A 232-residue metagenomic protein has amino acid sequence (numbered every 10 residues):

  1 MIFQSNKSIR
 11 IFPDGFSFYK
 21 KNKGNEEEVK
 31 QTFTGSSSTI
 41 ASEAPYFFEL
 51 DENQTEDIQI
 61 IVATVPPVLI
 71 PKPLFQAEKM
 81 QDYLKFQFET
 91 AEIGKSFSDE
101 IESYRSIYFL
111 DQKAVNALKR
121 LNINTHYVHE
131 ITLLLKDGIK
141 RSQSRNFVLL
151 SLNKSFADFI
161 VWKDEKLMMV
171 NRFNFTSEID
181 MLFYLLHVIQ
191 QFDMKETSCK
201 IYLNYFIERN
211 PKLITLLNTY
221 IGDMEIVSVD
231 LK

Functional and structural regions predicted by a protein language model:
M1-K232: Hydrophobic/aromatic-enriched cytosolic interaction surfaces used to assemble or bind macromolecules
